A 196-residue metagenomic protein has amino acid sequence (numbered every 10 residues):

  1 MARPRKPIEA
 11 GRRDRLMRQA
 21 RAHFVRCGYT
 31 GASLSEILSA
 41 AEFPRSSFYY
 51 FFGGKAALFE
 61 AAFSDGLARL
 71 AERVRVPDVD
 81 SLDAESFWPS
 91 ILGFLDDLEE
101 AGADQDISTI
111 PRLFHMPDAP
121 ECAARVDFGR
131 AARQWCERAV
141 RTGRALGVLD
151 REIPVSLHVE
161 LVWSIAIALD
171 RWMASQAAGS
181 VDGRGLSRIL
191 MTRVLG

Functional and structural regions predicted by a protein language model:
M1-G11: N-terminal intrinsically disordered/low-complexity leader segments
E9-A10, R21, V25-C27, E36-I37 (+3 more regions): Recognition helices and adjacent regulatory flanks at domain boundaries
R12-A20, I37, L58, A62-V74 (+1 more regions): Generic hydrophobic, amphipathic alpha-helix propensity
R15, H23-A57, A61: Helix-turn-helix
A61, E72-Q105, V155-V162, R184: Hydrophobic alpha-helical connector segments
A68-R75, P89, E100, P120-L146 (+1 more regions): Amphipathic alpha-helical packing segments from all-alpha helical-bundle domains
F87-S90, E99-A123, E137, R171: Amphipathic alpha-helical segments used for helix-helix packing
G93-A101, R133-Q134, R138-L146, I165 (+2 more regions): C-terminal peripheral helix-coil segments that are non-catalytic and often amphipathic
